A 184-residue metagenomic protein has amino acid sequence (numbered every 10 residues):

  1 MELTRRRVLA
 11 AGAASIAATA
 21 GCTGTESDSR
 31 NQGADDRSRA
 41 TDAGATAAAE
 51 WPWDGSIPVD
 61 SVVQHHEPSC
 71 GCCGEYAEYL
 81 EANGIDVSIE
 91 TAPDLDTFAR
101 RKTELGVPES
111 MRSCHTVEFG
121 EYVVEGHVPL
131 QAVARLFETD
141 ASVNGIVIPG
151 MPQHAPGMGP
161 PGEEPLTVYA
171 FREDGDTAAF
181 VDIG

Functional and structural regions predicted by a protein language model:
M1-T103, E109, G120-E121, A132 (+2 more regions): Terminal disorder- and signal-encoded targeting elements
E104-S113, P156-G162: Thiol/disulfide oxidoreductase modules built on the thioredoxin-like
G145-G159, V168-Y169: Helix-rich interaction surfaces within compact, conserved domain-sized segments that mediate assembly or partner
